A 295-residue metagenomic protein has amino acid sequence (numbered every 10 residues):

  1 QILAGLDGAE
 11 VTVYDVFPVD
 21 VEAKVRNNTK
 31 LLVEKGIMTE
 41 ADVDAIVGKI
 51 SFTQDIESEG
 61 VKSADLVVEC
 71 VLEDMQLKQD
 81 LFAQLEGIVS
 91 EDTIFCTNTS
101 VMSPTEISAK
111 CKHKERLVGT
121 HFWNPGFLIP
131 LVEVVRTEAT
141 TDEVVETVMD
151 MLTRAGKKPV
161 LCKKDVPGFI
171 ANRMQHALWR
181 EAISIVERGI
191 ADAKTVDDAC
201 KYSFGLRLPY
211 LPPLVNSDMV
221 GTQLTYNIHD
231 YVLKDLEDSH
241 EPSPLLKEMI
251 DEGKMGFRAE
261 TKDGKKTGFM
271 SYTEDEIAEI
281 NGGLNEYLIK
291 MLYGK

Functional and structural regions predicted by a protein language model:
Q1-L31, K35: NAD(P)+-binding Rossmann beta1-loop-alpha1 motif at the extreme N-terminus of oxidoreductases
G5-G8, E146, R154-K163, R188 (+1 more regions): NAD(P)-dependent Rossmann-like dehydrogenase/reductase catalytic/cofactor-binding core
T12, T53, V68, V118-T120 (+1 more regions): Hydrophobic/aromatic beta-strand patches that form the interior of the parallel beta-sheet core in alpha/beta enzyme
V16-D20, L31-F95, M102: Rossmann-like NAD(P)-binding element
N27-N28, P130-L131, L178-A182, N227-V232: A general alpha-helix detector
T39, T141, A191-T195: Helix N-cap / loop-to-helix initiation motif
I94-K164, G168, N172: Rossmann-fold dinucleotide-binding core
